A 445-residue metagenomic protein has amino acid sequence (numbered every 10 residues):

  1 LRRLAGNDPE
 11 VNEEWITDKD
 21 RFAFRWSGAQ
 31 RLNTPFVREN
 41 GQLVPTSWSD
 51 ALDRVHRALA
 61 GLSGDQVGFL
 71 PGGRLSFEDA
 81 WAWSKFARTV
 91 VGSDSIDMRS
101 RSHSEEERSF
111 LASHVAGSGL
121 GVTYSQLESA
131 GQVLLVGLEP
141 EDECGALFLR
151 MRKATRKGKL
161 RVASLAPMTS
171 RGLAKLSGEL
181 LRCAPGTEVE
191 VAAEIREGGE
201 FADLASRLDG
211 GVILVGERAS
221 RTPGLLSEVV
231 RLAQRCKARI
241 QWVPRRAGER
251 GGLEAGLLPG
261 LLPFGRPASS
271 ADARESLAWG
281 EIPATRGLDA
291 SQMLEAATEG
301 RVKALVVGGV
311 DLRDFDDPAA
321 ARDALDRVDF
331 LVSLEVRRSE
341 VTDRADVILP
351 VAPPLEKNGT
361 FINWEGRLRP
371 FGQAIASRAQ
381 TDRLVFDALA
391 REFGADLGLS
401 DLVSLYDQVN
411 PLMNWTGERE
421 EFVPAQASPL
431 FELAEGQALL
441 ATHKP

Functional and structural regions predicted by a protein language model:
L1-K357, L389-L397, N414-P445: Catalytic alpha/large subunits of respiratory electron-transfer oxidoreductases, centered on bis-MGD molybdoenzymes
E356-S377, V385, A390, G394: Glycine/threonine-rich phosphate-binding loop and adjacent beta-strand/alpha-helix elements that clamp
Q380: ATP-hydrolysis module of ASCE/P-loop NTPase motor domains, specifically the Walker B Asp-Glu catalytic pair
L384, D396-T416: Internal, active-site/partner-interface "lid" segment
